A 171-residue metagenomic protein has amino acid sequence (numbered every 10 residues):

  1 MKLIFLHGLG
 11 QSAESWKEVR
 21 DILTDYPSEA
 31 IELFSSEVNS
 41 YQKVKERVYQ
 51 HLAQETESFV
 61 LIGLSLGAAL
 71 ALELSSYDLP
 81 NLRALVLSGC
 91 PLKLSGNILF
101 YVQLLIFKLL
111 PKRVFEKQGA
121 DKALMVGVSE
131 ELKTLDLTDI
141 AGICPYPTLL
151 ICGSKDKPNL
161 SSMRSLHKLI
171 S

Functional and structural regions predicted by a protein language model:
M1-E37: Conserved HGGG/HGGXW glycine-rich cap/lid loop of the alpha/beta-hydrolase fold
Q42-F59: Conserved acidic catalytic loop of the alpha/beta-hydrolase fold
L61-G63, S88: Short beta-strand immediately N-terminal to the catalytic nucleophile in serine-hydrolase-like folds
G63-A71: Gly/Ala-rich beta-loop-alpha elbow adjacent to hydrolase catalytic centers
S76, L82-K112: Flexible "cap/lid" loop of the alpha/beta hydrolase fold
L124-I140: Active-site nucleophile elbow and catalytic-triad environment of alpha/beta-hydrolase enzymes
I143-C144, L150-C152: Short beta-strand/loop motif that positions the catalytic acidic residue of the alpha/beta-hydrolase fold
K157-M163: Conserved alpha/beta-hydrolase "acid-adjacent" motif
